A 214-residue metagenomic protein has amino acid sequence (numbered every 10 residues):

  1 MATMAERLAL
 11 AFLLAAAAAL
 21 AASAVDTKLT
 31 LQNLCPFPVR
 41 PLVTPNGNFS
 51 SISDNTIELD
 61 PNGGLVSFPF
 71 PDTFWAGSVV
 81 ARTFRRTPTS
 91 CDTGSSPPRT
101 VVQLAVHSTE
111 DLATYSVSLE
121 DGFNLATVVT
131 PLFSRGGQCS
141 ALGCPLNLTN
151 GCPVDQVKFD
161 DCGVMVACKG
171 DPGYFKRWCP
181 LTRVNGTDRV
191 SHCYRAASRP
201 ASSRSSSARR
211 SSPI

Functional and structural regions predicted by a protein language model:
A2-I214: Extracellular low-complexity, O-glycosylation-prone Ser/Thr/Pro/Gly-rich "stalks" and linkers flanking catalytic
